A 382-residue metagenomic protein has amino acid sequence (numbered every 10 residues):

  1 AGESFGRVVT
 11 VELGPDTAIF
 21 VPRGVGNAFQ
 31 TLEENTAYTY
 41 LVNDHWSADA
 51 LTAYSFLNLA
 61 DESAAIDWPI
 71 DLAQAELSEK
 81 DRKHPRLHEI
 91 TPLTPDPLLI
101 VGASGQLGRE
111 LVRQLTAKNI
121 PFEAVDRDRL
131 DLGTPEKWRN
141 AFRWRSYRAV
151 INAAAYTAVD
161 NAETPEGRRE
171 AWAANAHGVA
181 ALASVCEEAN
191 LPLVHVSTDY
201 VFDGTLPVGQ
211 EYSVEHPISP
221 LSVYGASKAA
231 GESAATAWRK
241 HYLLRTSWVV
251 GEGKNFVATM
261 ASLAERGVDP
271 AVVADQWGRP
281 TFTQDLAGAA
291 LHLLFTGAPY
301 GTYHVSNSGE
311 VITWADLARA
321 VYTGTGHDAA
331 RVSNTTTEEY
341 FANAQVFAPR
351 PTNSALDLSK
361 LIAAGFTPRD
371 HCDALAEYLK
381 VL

Functional and structural regions predicted by a protein language model:
A1-P15, Q30-P95, W277: Active-site region of the double-stranded beta-helix
D71-P95, P349-L382: C-terminal amphipathic/interface module of NAD(P)-dependent oxidoreductases and related NAD-binding regulators
D96-A117: N-terminal Rossmann NAD(P)H-binding glycine-rich loop of SDR-like oxidoreductase domains
P135-A176: NAD(P)H-binding glycine-rich loop region in Rossmannoid oxidoreductase-like domains and their noncatalytic homologs
T164-V194: NAD(P)-cofactor binding segment of oxidoreductase domains
R169-A181, V201-L244, W248-G251: Catalytic helix-loop patch of NAD(P)-dependent Rossmann-fold dehydrogenases
S233-G278, Q284-D285: NAD(P)-dependent short-chain dehydrogenase/reductase
A289, T296-V346, L379: Mid/C-terminal beta-alpha module of Rossmann-like enzyme folds, strongest in SDR-family dehydrogenases/epimerases
